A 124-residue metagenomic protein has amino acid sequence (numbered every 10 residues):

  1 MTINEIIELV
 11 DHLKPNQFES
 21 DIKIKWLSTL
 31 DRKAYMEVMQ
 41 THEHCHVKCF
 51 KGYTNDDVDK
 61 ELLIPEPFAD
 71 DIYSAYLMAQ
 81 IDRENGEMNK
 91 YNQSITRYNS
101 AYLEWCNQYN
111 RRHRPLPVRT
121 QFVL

Functional and structural regions predicted by a protein language model:
M1-I3, Q80-R83: Short loop/turn segments at secondary-structure transitions that flank enzyme active sites
M1-L62, L103-L124: Conserved short "hinge" loops at termini or chain/domain junctions
I22, A69-D70, K90: Generic detector of ordered secondary-structure context
P67-Y76, Q80: Elongated alpha-helical scaffolds
I81-Y91: Short helix-capping/linker segments at secondary-structure and domain boundaries
N92-C106: Short secondary-structure subsegments characteristic of cysteine-rich extracellular domains
